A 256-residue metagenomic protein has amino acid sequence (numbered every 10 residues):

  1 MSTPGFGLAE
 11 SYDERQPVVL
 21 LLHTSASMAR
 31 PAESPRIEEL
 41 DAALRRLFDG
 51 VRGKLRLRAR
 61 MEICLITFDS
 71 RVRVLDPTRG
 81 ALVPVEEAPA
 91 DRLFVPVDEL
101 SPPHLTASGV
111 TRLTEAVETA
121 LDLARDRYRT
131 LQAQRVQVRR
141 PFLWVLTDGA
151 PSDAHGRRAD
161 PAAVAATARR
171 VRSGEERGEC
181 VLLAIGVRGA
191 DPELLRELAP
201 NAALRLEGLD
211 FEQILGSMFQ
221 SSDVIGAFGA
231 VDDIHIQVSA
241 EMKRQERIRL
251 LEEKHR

Functional and structural regions predicted by a protein language model:
M1-R256: Acidic, low-complexity intrinsically disordered regions
